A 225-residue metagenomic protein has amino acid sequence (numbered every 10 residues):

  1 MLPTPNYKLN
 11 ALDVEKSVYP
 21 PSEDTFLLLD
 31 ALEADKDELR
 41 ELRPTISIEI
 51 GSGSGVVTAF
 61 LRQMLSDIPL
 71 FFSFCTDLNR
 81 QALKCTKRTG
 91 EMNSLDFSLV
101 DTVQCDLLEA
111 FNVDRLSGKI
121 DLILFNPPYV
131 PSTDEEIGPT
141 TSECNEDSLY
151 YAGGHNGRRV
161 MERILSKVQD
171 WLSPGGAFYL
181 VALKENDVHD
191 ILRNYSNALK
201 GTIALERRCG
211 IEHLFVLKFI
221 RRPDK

Functional and structural regions predicted by a protein language model:
M1-K225: Auxiliary N-terminal substrate/complex-recognition segments of SAM-dependent methyltransferases
